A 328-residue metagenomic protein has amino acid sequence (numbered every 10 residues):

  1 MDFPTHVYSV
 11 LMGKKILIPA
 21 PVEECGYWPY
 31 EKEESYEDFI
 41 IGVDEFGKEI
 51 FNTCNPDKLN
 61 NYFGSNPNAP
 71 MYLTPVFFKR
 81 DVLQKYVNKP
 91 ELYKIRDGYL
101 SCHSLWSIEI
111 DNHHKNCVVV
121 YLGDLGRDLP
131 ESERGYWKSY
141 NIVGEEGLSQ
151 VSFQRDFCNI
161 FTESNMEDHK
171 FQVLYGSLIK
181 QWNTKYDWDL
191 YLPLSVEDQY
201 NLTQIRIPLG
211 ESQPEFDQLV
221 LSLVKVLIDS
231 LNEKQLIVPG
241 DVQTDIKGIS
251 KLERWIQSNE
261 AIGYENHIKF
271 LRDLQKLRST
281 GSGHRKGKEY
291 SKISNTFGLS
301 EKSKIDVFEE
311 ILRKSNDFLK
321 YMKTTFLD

Functional and structural regions predicted by a protein language model:
M1-K115, V119-K269, D273, V307-D328: Amphipathic alpha-helical interface elements
L252, N295-G298: Short linear capping/connector segments at secondary-structure termini
E265-N295: Histidine-centered, metal-coordinating catalytic motifs and their short helical/loop contexts
L299-F308: Amphipathic, charged alpha-helical scaffolds that flank and support histidine-based chemistry in signaling
